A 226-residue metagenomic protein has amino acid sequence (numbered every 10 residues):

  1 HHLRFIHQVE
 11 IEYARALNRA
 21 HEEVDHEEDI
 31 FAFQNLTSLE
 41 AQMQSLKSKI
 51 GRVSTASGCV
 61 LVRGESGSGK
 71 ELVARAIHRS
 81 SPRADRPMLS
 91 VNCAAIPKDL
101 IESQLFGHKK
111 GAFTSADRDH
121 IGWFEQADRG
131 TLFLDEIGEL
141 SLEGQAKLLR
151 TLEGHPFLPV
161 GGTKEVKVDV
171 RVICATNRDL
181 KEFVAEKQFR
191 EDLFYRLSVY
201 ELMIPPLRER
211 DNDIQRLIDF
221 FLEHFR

Functional and structural regions predicted by a protein language model:
H1-I30: C-terminal boundary/linker segments immediately following FHA domains
V24-K167, V172-R178, F183, L207 (+1 more regions): AAA+ ATPase active-site-proximal loops
F31-F33, V199-L202: Short, solvent-exposed beta-strand edge segments and adjacent coil->beta transition regions
R75, R196, Y200: ABC-type ATPase nucleotide-binding domain
Y200-D213: Conserved AAA+ ATPase "SRH/arginine-finger" region at the nucleotide-binding site
D211-I218, L222: Conserved Sensor-2/SRH helix of P-loop NTPases
